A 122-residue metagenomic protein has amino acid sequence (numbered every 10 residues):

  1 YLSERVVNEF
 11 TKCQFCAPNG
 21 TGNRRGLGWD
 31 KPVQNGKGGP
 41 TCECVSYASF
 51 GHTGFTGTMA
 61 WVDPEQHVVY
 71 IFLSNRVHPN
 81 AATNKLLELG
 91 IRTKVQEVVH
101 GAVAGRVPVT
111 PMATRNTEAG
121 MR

Functional and structural regions predicted by a protein language model:
Y1-R122: Catalytic loop of the DD-peptidase/beta-lactamase superfamily, centered on the K-T-G motif and neighboring
